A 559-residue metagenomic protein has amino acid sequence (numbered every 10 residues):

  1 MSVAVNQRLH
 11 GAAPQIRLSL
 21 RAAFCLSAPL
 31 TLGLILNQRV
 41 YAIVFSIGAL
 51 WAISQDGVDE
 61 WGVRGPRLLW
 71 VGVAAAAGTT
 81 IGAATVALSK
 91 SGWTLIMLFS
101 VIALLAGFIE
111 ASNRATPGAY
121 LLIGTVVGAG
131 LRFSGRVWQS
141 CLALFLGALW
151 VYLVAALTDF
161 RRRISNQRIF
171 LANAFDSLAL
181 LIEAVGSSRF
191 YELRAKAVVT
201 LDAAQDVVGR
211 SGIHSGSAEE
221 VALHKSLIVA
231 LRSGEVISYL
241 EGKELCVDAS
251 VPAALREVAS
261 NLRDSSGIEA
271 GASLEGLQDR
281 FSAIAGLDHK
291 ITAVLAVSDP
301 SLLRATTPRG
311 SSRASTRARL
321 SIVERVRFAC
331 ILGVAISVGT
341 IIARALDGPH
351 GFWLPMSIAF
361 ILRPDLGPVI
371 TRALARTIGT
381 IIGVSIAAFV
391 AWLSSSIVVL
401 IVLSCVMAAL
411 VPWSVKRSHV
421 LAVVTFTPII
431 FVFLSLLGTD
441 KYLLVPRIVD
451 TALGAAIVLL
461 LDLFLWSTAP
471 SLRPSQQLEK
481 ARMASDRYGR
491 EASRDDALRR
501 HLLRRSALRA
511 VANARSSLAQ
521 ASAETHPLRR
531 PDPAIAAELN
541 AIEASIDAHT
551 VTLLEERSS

Functional and structural regions predicted by a protein language model:
M1-A75: N-terminal signal-anchor module of multipass membrane proteins
M1-S27, A143, V151-P349, L465-S559: Cytosolic regulatory and coupling regions of membrane transport/channel systems
N6, L50-G62, I102-A111, F360-I370 (+1 more regions): C-terminal ends of transmembrane helices
L20, F24-A28, L32, L69 (+25 more regions): Hydrophobic faces of alpha-helical transmembrane segments in multi-pass integral membrane proteins
L32-I47, A83-S100, S140-L142, I342 (+3 more regions): Structural signature of hydrophobic alpha-helical transmembrane segments
N37, G310, A314-I401, C405-V406: Core alpha-helical transmembrane segments of integral membrane proteins
V63-L69, R114-G124, V137-F145, S165-N166 (+4 more regions): A cytosolic-side transmembrane-helix exit/cap motif
G78-S89, L95-N113, V126-R132, V151 (+5 more regions): Short helix-perturbing small/polar motifs within transmembrane alpha-helices
